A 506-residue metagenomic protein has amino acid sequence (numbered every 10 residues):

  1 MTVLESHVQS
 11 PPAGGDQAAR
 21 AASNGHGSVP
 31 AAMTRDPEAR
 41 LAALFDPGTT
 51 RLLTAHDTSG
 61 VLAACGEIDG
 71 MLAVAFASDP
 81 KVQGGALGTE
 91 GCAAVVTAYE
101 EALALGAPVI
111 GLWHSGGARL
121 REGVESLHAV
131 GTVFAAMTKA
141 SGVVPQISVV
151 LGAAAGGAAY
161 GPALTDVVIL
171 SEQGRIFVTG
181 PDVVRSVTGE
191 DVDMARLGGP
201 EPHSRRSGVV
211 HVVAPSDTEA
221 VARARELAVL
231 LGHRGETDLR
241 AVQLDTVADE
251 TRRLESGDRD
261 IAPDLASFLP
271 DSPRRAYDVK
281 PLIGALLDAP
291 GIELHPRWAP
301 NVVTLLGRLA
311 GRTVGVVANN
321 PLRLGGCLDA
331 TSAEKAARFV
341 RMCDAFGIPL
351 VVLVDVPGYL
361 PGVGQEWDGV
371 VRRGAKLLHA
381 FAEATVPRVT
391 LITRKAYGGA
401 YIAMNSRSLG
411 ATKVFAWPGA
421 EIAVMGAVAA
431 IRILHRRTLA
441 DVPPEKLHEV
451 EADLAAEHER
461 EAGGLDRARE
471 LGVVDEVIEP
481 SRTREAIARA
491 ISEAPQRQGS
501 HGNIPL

Functional and structural regions predicted by a protein language model:
M1-L506: Ligand-binding clefts of soluble mixed alpha/beta catalytic domains
